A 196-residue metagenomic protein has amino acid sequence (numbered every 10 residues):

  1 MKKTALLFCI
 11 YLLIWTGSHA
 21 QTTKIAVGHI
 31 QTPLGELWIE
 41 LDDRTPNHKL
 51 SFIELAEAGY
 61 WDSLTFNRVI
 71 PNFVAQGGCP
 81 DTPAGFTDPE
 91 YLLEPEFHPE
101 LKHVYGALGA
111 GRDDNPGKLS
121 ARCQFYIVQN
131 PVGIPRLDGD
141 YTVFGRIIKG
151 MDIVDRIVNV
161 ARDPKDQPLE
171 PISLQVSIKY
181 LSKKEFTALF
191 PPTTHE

Functional and structural regions predicted by a protein language model:
M1-T4: Positively charged n-region of N-terminal signal peptides that target proteins for export
L7-W15: Bacterial N-terminal signal peptides
G17-E196: Cyclophilin-like peptidyl-prolyl cis-trans isomerases
